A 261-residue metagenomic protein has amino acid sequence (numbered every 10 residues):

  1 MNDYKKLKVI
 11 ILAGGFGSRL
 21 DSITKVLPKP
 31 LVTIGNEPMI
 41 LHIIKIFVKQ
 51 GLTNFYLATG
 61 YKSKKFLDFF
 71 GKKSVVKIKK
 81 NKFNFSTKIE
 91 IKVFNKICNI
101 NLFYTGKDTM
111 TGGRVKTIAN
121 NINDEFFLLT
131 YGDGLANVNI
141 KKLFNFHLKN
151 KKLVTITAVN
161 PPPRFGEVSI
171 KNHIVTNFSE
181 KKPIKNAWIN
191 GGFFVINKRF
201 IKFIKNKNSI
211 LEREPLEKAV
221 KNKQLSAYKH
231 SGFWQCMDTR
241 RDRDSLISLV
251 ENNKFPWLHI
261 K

Functional and structural regions predicted by a protein language model:
N2-D68, L102: N-terminal glycine-rich phosphate-binding loop and ensuing alpha1 helix
N2-Y4, K25, F94, N121 (+2 more regions): Short, flexible hinge/linker loops that cap or flank conserved catalytic cores
N36-E37, D108-T111, S209: A conditional alpha-helix N-cap/helix-loop micro-motif detector
H42, G113-T117, P215: Well-ordered alpha-helical segments embedded in enzymatic catalytic cores
F66-N172: Conserved beta-loop-beta/alpha segment of the NTase-like Rossmann-fold superfamily that binds/positions NTPs
F126-L128, L135, I140-L148, N160-P163 (+1 more regions): Catalytic-core segments of class I nucleotidyltransferases/pyrophosphorylases that form NMP-activated intermediates
